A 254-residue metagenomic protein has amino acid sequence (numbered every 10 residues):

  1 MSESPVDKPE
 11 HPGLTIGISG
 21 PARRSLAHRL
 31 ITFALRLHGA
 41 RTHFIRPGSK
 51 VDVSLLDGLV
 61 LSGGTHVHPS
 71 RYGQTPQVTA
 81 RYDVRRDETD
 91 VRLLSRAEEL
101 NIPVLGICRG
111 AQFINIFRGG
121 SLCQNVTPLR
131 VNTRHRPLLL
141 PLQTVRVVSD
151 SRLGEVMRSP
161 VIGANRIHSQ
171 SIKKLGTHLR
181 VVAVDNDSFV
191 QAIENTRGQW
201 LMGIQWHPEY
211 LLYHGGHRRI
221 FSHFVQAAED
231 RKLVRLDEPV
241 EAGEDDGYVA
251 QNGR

Functional and structural regions predicted by a protein language model:
M1-L105, I116-F117, C123, T127-P141 (+5 more regions): N-terminal beta1-alpha1 cap of cysteine-dependent amidohydrolase-like domains
C108, H168, H207: Active-site glycine-centered loops adjacent to acidic/histidine catalytic or metal-binding residues that shape
R109-A111, R118: Active-site loop->helix "elbow" adjoining a glycine-rich segment at hydrolase catalytic centers
N165-S169, K173: A glycine-rich beta-turn/hairpin centered on an aromatic-Pro dipeptide
L179-D187: Short, Gly/Ser/Thr-enriched beta-strand-loop segments that form substrate-interacting elements of hydrolase/peptidase
L201-Q205: Active-site-proximal beta-strand elements of phosphoester/diester hydrolases
